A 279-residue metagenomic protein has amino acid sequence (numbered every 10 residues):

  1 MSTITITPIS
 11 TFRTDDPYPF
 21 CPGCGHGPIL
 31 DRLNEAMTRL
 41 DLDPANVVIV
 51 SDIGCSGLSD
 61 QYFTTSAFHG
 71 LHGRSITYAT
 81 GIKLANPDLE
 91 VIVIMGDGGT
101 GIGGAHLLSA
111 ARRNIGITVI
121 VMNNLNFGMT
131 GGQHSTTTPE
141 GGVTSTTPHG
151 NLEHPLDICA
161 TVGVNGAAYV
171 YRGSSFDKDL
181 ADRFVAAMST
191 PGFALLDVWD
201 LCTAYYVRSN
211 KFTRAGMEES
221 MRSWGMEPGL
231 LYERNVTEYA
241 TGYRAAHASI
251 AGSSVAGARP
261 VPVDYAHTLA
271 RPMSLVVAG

Functional and structural regions predicted by a protein language model:
M1-I6, S10, D15-P19, W199-G279: Flexible, low-complexity linker and terminal segments
M1-L89, R271-G279: Thiamine diphosphate
P8-T11, D88, S135-S189: Conserved thiamine diphosphate
D16, D43-V47, N86-V91, R112-T118 (+3 more regions): Short coil/turn connectors at secondary-structure junctions
F20-P22, V93-M95, Y169-S174, L195: Short catalytic-loop micro-motif centered on adjacent basic/acidic residues
G25-R32, P44, G73, T77 (+6 more regions): Conserved active-site and cofactor/substrate-binding residues in soluble primary-metabolism enzymes
I53-G128, A181-D182: Thiamine diphosphate
A105-A111, M129-G141, T161: Active-site-proximal loop->helix
